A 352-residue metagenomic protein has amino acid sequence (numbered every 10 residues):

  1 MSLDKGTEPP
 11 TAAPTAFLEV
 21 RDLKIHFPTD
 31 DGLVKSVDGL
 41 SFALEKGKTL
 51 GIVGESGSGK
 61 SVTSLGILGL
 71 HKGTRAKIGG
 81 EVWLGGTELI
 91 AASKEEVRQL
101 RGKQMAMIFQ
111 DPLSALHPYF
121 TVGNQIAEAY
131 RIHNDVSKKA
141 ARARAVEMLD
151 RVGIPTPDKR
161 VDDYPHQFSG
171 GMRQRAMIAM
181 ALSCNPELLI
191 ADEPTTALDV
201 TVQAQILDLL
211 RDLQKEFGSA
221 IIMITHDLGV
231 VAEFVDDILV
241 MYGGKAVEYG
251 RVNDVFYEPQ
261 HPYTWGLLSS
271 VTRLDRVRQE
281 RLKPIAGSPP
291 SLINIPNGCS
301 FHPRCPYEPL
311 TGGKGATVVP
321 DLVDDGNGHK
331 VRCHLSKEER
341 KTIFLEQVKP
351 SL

Functional and structural regions predicted by a protein language model:
A12-F17, H26-G39, L70-R75, S93-E96 (+3 more regions): A short, flexible loop at the N-terminus of ABC-type nucleotide-binding domains that lies
P14, R251-L352: Charged, flexible cofactor/metal-binding loops and thiol motifs
E55, G69, I190-P194, L198-E280: P-loop NTP-binding/switch modules centered on Walker-like glycine-rich loops
A76-E88: Conserved ABC transporter NBD signature motif
T87-E88, K139-K159, W265-S269: Conserved ABC ATPase "signature" region
L89-A106, N124, I132, D254-P259 (+1 more regions): ABC ATPase NBD coupling module
S183-E187: A short, proline-enriched helix->beta-strand linker immediately N-terminal to the Walker B motif in ABC-type P-loop
